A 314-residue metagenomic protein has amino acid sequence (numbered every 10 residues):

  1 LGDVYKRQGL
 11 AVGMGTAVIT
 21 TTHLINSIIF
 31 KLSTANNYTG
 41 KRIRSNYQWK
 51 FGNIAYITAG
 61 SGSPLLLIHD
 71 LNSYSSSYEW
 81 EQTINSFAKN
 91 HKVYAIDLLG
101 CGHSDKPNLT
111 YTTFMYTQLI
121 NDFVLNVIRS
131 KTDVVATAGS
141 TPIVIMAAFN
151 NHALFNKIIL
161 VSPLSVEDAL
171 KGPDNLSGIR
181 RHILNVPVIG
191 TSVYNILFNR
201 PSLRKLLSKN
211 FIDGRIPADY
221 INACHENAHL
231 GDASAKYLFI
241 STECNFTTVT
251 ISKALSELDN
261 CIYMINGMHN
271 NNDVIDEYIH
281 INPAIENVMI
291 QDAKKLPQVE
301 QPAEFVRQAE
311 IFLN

Functional and structural regions predicted by a protein language model:
L1-Y5: Short, small-residue-biased leader/transition segments that mark boundaries at the very start of proteins
K6-I28: Hydrophobic alpha-helical topogenic segments used for membrane insertion/localization
I57-H103: Conserved HGGG/HGGXW glycine-rich cap/lid loop of the alpha/beta-hydrolase fold
Y94-V135, Q298, R307: Active-site loop/oxyanion-hole signature of alpha/beta-hydrolase fold enzymes
R129-P173: Conserved hydrolase catalytic core segment
L170, N195-A254: Conserved alpha/beta-hydrolase catalytic His-Asp/Glu region
E257-K295, V299: Conserved loop-alpha-helix segment in the C-terminal half of the alpha/beta-hydrolase fold that carries the catalytic
V299-L313: Post-His helix in hydrolase/transferase enzymes
